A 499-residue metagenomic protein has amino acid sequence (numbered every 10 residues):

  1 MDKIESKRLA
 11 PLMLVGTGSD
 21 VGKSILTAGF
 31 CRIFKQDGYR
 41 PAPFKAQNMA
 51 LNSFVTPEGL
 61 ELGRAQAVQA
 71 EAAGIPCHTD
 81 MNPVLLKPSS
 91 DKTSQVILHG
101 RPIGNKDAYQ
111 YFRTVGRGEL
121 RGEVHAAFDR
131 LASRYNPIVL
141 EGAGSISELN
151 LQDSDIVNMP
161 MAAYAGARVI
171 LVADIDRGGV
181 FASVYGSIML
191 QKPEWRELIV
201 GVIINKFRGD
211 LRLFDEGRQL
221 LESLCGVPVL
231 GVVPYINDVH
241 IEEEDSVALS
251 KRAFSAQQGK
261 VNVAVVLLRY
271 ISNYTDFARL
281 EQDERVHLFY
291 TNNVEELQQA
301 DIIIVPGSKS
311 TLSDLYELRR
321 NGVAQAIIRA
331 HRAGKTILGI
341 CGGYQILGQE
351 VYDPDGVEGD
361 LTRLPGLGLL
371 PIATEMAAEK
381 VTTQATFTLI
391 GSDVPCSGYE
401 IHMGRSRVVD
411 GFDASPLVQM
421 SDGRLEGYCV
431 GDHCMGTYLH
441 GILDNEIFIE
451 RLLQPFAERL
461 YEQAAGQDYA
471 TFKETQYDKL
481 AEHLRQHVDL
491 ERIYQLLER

Functional and structural regions predicted by a protein language model:
D2-R329, T336, A378-E379, T386-R499: Flexible phosphate-sensing "switch/lid" loops adjacent to ATP/NTP-binding sites across phosphate-transfer
A162, A324-H331, T336, Y352-G368: An internal, acidic/charged active-site-proximal segment that coordinates divalent cations and/or engages
R319, V323, L347, L361: Conserved, well-structured core segments that form the ligand-binding/active-site neighborhood of functional domains
C341: Catalytic nucleophile serine of serine hydrolases, specifically the conserved "nucleophile elbow" pentapeptide
Y344-Q345, L443: Short active-site segment of divalent metal-dependent hydrolases/proteases that encodes the spacing between
G348-G398, M403-S406: A conserved active-site-flanking secondary-structure segment within enzyme catalytic domains
